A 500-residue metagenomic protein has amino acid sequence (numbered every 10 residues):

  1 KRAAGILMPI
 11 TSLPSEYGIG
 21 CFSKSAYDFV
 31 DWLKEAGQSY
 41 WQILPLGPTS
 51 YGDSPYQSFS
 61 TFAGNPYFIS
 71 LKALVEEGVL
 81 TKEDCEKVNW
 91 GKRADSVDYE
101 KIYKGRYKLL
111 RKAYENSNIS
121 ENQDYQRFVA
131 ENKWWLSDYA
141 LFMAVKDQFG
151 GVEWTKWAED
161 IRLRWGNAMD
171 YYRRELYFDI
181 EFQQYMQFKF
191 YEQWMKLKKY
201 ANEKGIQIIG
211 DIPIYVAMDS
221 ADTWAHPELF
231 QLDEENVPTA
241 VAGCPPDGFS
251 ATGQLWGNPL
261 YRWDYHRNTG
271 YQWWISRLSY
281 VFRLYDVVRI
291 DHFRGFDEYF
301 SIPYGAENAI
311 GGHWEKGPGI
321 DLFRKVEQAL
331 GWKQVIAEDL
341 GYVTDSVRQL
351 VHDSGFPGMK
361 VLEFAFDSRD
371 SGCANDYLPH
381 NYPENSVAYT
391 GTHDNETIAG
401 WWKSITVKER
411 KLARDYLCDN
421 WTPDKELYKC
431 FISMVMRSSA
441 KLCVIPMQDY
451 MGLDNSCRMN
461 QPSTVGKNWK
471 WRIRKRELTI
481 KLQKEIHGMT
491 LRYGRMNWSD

Functional and structural regions predicted by a protein language model:
K1-T11, K24-Y27: N-terminal regions that are enriched for targeting/export leaders and immediately downstream pro/stem segments
R2, P9, S15, D53-Y191 (+4 more regions): Alpha-amylase-like alpha-glycosidases and glucanotransferases acting on alpha-linked glucans and related
K24-T49, L284-Y285, V435: Catalytic domains of carbohydrate-active enzymes, especially glycoside hydrolases
K34, W194-N202, E327, V351-H352: Surface-exposed amphipathic alpha-helices with a cationic face
E35, I161, A168, W471 (+3 more regions): Domain-scale activation on soluble regions of proteins
L44, Q207-I209, P213, V287 (+1 more regions): Outer-envelope exported proteins of Gram-negative bacteria
Q183, Q187-V216: Conserved, well-ordered alpha-helix/loop/beta-strand core segments that scaffold catalytic motifs
